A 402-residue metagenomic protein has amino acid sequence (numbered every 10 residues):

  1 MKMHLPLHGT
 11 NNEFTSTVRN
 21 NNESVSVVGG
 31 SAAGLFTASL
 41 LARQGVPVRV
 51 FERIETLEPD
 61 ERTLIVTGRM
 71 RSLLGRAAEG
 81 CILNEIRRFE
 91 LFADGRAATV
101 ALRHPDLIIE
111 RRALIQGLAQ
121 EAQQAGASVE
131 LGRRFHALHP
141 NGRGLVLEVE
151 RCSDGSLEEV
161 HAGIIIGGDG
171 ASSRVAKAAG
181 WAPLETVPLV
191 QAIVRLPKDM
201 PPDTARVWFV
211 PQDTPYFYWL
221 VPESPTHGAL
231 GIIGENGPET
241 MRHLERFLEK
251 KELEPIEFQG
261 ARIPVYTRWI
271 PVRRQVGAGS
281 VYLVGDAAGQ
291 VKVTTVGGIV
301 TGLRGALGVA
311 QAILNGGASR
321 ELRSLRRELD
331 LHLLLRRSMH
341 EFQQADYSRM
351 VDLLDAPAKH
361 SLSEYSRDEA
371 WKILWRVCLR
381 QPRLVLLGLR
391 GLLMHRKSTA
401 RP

Functional and structural regions predicted by a protein language model:
K2-N22: A short, basic/flexible loop-to-alpha-helix module at the beginning of a structural domain
V18-A33: Beta1/beta-strand and adjacent pyrophosphate-binding region of the FAD-binding site in flavoprotein oxidoreductases
S26-V28, S39-E61: Glycine-rich FAD pyrophosphate-binding loop
Q44, E121-I256: Predominantly flavin-linked oxidoreductase catalytic cores and closely associated redox partners
R53-E90: N-terminal FAD cofactor-binding segment of flavoenzymes
A101-E121, G234-R242: Short beta-strand to alpha-helix junction loop
A137, N236-I313, A318-R323: FAD/FMN-dependent oxidoreductases across multiple families
Q311-P402: C-terminal helical "tail/cap" subdomain of flavin- and related membrane-associated enzymes
